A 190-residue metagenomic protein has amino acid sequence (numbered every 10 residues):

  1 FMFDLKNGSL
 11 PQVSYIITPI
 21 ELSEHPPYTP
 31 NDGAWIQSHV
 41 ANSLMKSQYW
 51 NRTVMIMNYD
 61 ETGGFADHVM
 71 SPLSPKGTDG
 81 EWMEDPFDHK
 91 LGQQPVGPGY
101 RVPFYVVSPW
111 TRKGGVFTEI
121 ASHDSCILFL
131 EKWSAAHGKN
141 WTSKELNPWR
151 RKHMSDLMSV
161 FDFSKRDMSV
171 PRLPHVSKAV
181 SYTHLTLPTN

Functional and structural regions predicted by a protein language model:
F1-Q37, A41: Anion-binding catalytic surfaces of enzymes that hydrolyze or transfer phosphate/sulfate esters
S9-V13, Y49-M55, R101-V102: Loop/turn elements at helix/coil->beta-strand transitions in domains of secreted/extracellular proteins
Q12-T18, Q37, V54-T62, L130: Beta-strand elements within well-structured catalytic alpha/beta cores of enzymes that handle phosphate/sulfate esters
I16-E24, K76-W133: Substrate-binding rim/cap in mid-to-C-terminal beta-strand-loop elements of soluble/periplasmic
L22-N31, A41, H89-Q94, W110-A121 (+2 more regions): Active-site rim elements
D32-H39, S43, E61-G64, R101 (+4 more regions): Extracytoplasmic/secreted proteins, especially bacterial periplasmic and envelope-associated proteins
H39-W82: Metal-dependent active-site segment of extracytoplasmic phospho-/sulfohydrolases and closely related
T183-T189: Conserved small/polar residues in nucleotide/adenosyl-binding loops
